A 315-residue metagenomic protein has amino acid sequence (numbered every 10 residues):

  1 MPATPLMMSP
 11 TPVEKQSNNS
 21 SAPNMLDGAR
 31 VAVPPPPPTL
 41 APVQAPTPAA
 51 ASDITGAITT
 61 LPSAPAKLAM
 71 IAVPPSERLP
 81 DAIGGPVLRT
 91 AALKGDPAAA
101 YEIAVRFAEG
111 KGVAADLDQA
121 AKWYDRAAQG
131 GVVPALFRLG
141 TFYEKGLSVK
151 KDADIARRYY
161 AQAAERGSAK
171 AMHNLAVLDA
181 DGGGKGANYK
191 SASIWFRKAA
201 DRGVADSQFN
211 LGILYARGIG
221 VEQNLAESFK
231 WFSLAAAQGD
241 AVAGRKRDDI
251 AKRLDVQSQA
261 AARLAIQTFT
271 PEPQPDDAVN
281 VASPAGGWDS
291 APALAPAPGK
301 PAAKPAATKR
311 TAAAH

Functional and structural regions predicted by a protein language model:
M1-K94, A98, E102, K122 (+2 more regions): Compositionally biased, proline/threonine/alanine/serine-rich low-complexity intrinsically disordered stretches
P80, K94-P97, E109-K111, D116 (+12 more regions): Short helix-capping/linker turns of helical repeat alpha-solenoids
Y101-E102, F137-R138, A153, K170-L175 (+6 more regions): Alpha-solenoid helical repeat scaffolds
E102-E109, L136-K145, M172-D181, K185 (+2 more regions): Hydrophobic face of amphipathic alpha-helices that form TPR/SEL1-like repeat modules and related alpha-solenoid
I194, E222-E272: TPR/TPR-like (Sel1-like) alpha-helical repeat modules
